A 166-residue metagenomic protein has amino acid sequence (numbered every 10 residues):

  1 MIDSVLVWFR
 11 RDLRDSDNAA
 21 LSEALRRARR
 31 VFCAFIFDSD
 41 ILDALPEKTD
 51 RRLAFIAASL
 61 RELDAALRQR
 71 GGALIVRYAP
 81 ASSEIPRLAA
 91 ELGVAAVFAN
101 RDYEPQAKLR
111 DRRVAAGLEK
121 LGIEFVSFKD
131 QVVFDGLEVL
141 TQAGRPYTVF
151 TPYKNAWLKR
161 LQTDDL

Functional and structural regions predicted by a protein language model:
M1-D165: Trp/Phe/Arg-rich N-terminal binding region typifying the photolyase-homology
